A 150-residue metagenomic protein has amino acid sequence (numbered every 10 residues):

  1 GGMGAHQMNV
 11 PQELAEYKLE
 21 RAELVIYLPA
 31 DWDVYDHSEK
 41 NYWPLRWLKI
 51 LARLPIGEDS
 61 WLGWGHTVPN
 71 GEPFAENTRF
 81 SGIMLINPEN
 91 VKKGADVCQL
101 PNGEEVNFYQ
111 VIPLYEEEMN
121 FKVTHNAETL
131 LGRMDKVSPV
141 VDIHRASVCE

Functional and structural regions predicted by a protein language model:
G1-R21, V25-E150: Acidic, proline/glycine-rich low-complexity IDRs
